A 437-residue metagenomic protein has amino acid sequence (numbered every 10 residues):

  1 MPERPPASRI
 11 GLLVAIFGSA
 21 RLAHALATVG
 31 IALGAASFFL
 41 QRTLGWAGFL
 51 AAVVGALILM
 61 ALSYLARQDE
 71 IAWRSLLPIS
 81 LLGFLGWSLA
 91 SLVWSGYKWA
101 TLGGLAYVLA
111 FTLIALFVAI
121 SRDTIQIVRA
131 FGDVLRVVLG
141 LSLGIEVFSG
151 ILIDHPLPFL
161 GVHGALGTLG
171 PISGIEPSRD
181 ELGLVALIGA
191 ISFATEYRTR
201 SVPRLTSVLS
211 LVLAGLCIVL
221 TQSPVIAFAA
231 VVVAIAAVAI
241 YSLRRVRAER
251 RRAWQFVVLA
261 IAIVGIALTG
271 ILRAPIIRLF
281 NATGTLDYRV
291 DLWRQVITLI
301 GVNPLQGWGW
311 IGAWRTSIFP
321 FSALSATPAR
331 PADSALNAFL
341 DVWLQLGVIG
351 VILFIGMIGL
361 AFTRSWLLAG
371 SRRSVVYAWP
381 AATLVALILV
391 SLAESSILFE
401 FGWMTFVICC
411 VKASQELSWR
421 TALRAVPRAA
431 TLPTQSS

Functional and structural regions predicted by a protein language model:
M1-A90, Q126-R129, D133, S414-S437: Transmembrane signal-anchor hairpin modules in multi-pass inner-membrane enzymes, especially those that act on
L22, L62-P78, E196-L209, R247-W254 (+1 more regions): Membrane-interface helix-loop-helix junctions at transmembrane boundaries of multi-pass membrane enzymes, predominantly
V93-F148, A313: Transmembrane alpha-helical segments and their membrane-water interfaces
I120, L346-I388, T421-L423: Hydrophobic transmembrane alpha-helices and their immediate junctions
G132-T168, S173-Y241: Alpha-helical transmembrane segments of multi-pass inner-membrane proteins
G144, S149-G150, Y241-G284, V302 (+1 more regions): A membrane-periplasm/extracellular boundary helix in multi-pass inner-membrane enzymes that assemble envelope glycans
F280-R294, Q306-L346, S365-A369: Long extracytoplasmic/lumenal interhelical loops at the membrane interface of multi-pass membrane proteins
A382-S391, S395-S437: Transmembrane alpha-helices of multi-pass inner-membrane enzymes
